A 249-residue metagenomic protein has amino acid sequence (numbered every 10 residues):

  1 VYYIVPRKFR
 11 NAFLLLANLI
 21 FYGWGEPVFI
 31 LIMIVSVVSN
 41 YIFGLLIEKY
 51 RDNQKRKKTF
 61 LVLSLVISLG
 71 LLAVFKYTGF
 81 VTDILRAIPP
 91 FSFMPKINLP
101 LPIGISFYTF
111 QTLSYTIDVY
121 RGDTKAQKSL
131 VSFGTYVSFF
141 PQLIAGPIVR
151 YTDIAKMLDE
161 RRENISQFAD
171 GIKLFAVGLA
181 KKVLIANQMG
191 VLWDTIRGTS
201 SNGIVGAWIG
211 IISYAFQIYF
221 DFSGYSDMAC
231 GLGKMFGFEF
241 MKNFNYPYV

Functional and structural regions predicted by a protein language model:
V1-V249: Membrane-embedded transmembrane alpha-helical bundles that form the catalytic cores of multi-pass lipid-modifying
